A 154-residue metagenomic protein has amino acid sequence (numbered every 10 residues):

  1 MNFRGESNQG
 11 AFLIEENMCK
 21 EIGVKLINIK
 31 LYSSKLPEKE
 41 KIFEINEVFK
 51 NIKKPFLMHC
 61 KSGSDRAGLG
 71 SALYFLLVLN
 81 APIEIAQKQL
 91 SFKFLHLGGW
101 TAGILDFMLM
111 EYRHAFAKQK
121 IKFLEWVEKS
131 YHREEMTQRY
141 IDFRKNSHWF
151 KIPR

Functional and structural regions predicted by a protein language model:
M1-F56, L69-R154: Cys-dependent protein tyrosine phosphatase-like superfamily
H59-C60: Catalytic alpha/beta core domains of metabolic enzymes, predominantly
G63: Substrate/cofactor-recognition hotspot
R66: Catalytic domains of cell-wall/extracellular-matrix polysaccharide-remodeling enzymes, centered on de-N-acetylation
